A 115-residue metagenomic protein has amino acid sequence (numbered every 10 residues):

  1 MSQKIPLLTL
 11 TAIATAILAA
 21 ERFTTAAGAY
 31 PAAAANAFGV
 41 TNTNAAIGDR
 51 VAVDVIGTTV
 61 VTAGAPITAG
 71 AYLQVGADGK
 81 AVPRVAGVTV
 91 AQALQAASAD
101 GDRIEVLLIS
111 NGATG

Functional and structural regions predicted by a protein language model:
M1-G115: Surface-exposed, low-hydrophobicity beta-strand/loop segments enriched in small/polar/acidic residues
